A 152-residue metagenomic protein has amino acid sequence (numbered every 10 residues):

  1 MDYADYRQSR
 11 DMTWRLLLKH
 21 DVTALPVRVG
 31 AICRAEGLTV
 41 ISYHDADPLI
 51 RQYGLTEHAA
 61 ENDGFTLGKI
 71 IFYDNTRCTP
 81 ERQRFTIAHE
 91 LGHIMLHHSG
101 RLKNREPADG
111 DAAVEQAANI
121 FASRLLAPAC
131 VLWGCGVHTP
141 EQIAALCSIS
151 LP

Functional and structural regions predicted by a protein language model:
M1-P152: Active-site hotspot residues in diverse enzymes, especially metal/ion-binding acidic/histidine motifs
